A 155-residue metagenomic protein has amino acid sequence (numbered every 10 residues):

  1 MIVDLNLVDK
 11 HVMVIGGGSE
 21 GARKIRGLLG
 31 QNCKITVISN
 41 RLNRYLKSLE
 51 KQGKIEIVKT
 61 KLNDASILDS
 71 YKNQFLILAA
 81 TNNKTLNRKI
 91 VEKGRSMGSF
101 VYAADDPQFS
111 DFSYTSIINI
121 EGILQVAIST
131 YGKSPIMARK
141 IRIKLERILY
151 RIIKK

Functional and structural regions predicted by a protein language model:
M1-E50: Hydrophobic, well-ordered beta-alpha structural blocks that scaffold small-molecule cofactor pockets
N6, I118-K155: Adenosine-phosphate binding glycine-rich loop
G18-E20, K84-T85, G132: Residue-level detector of alpha-helix initiation sites
I35, I57, F100-V101: Hydrophobic beta-strand scaffold residues
G53, Y71-L76: Short acidic/histidine-rich motifs immediately flanking catalytic phosphotransfer sites in two-component signaling
I55-K61: Conserved SAM-binding strand-loop segment of SAM-dependent methyltransferases
N63-N73: Short amphipathic alpha-helix with an adjacent loop that forms part of the alpha/beta core around
L76-T81, N87-Y114: ADP-ribose/adenylate-binding Rossmann-like module
